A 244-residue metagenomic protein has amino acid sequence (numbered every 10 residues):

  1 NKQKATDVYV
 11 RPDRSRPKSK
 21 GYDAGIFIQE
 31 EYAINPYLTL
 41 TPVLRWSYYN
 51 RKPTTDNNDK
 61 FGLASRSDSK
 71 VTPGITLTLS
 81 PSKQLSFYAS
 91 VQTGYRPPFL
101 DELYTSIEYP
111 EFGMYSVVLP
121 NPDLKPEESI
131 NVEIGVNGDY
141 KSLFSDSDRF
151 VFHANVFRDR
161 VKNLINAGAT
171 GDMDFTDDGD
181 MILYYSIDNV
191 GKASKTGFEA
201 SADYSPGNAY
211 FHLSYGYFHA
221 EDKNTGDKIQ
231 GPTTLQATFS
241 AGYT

Functional and structural regions predicted by a protein language model:
N1, F27, T39-T41, G74 (+8 more regions): Residue-level detector of the transmembrane beta-barrel scaffold of outer-membrane proteins
N1-S82, P97, E108-P110, S214: Signature of Gram-negative outer-membrane beta-barrel scaffolds
K4, Y48-N57, S65, L79 (+2 more regions): Surface-exposed extracellular loop regions of Gram-negative outer-membrane beta-barrel proteins, predominantly
P12-Y22, K60-S69, Y109, P122-E128 (+3 more regions): Replace "Gram-negative outer membrane beta-barrel proteins" with "bacterial and organellar outer membrane beta-barrel
Y22-I28, V71-L77, P120-P122, I130-I134 (+4 more regions): Hydrophobic, lipid-facing positions within transmembrane beta-strands of outer-membrane proteins
A33-P36, L40, F144-V161, T170 (+2 more regions): Gram-negative outer-membrane beta-barrel transporters
D59-F61, K141-D148: Intrinsically disordered, low-complexity Ser/Thr- and acidic-rich flexible linkers and loops, especially at boundaries
L79, G138-Y140, P206: Beta-strand C-termini and the immediately following turn/loop, strongest in propeller blades
